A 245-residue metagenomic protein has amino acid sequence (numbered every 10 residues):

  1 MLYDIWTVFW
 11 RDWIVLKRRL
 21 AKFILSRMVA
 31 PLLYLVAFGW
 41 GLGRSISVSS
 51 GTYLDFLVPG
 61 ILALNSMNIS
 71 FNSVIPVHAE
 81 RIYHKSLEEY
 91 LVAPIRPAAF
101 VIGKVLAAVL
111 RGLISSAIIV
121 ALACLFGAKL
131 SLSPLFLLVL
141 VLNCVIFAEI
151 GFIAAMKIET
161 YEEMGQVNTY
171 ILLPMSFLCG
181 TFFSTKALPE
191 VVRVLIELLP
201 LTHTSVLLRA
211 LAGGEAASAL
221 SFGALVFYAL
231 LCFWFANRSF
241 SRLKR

Functional and structural regions predicted by a protein language model:
M1-P134, L138-R245: Hydrophobic transmembrane alpha-helices and immediately adjacent juxtamembrane helices of multi-pass inner-membrane
